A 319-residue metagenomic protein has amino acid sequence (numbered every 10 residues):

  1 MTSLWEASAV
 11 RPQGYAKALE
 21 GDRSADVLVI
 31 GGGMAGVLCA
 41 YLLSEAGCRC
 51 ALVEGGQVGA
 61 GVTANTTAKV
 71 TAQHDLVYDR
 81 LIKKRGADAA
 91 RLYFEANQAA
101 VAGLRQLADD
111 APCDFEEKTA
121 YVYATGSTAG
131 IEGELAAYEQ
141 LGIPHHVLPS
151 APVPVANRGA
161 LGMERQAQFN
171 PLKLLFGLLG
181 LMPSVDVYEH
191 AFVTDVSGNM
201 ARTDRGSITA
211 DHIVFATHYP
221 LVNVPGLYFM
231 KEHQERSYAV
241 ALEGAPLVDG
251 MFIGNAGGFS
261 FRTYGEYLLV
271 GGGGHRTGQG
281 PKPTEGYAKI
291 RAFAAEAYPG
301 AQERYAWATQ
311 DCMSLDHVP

Functional and structural regions predicted by a protein language model:
M1-V27: Extreme N-terminal leader/targeting segments of oxidoreductases
A25-L52: N-terminal Rossmann-like FAD-binding beta1-loop-alpha1 element of flavoenzymes
E45-N65: Glycine-rich FAD pyrophosphate-binding loop
Q73-S150: Dinucleotide-binding Rossmann-like beta1-alpha1 core, especially the glycine-rich loop that anchors the ADP
L92-V101, Y123-I131, G162-G180, P281-G286 (+1 more regions): Short beta-strand to alpha-helix junction loop
D110-E117, S207-P319: Active-site substrate-recognition segment that forms the wall of the catalytic cavity or substrate channel
P112-V122, L148-G177, G273-R276: Helix-loop-beta segment of a Rossmann-like dinucleotide-binding subdomain
L135-E139, A160-H212, A216: Helical element adjacent to the flavin cofactor pocket in flavoenzyme catalytic cores
